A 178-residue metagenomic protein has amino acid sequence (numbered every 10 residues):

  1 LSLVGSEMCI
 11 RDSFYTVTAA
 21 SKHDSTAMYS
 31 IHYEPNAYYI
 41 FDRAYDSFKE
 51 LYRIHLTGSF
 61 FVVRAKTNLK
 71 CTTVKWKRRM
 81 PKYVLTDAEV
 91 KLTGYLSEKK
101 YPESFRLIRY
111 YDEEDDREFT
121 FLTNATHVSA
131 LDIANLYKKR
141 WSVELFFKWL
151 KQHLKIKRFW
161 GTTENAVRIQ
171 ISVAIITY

Functional and structural regions predicted by a protein language model:
L1-I10: Single conserved hydrophobic/aromatic residue that forms the stacking wall/gate of nucleotide- or nucleobase-binding
Y15-H32, Y38: Active-site beta-loop-alpha junctions of metal-dependent nucleic acid enzymes, especially the RNase H-like/DDE
A27, K49-I54: A short acidic, amphipathic alpha-helical/loop segment
H32-Y33, Y52-F60: Short, surface-exposed basic-aromatic patches at helix termini and helix-loop junctions that form
R43-F48, T67-L69: Acidic, metal-coordinating catalytic cores used for nucleic-acid/nucleotide bond scission and strand-transfer chemistry
G58-L145, L150: An anionic, glycine-rich sequence signature occurring as long contiguous blocks
K151-G161: Short amphipathic alpha-helical segments and their helix-coil junctions
G161-Y178: Basic, amphipathic alpha-helical segments enriched in Lys/Arg and hydrophobic/aromatic residues
